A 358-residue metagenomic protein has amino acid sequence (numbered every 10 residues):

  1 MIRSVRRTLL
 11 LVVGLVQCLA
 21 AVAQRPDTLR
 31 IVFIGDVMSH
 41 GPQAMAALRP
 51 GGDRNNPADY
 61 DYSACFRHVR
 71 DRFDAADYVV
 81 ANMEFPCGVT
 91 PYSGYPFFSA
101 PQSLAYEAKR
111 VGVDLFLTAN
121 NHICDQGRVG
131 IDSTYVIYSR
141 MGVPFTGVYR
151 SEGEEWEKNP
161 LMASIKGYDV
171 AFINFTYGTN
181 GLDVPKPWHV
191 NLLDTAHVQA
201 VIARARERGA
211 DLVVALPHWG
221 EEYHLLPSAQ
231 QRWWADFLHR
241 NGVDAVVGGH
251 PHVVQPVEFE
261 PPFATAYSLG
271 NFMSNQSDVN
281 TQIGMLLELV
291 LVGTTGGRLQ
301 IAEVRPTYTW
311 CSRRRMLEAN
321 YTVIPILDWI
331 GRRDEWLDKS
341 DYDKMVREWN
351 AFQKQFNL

Functional and structural regions predicted by a protein language model:
M1-L9: Bacterial N-terminal signal peptides that target proteins for export
V13-V22: Hydrophobic h-region of N-terminal signal peptides that target proteins for export in Gram-negative bacteria
Q24-L358: Acidic, metal/ion-coordinating pockets
